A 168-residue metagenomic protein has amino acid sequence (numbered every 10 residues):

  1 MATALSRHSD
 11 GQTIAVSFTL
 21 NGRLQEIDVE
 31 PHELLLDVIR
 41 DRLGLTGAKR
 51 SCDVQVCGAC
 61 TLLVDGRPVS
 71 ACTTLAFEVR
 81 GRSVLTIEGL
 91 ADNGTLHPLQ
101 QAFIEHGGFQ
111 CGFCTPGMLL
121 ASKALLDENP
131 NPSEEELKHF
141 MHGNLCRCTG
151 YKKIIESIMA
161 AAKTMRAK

Functional and structural regions predicted by a protein language model:
M1-K168: Signature of N-terminal electron-transfer/Fe-S-associated modules in redox systems
